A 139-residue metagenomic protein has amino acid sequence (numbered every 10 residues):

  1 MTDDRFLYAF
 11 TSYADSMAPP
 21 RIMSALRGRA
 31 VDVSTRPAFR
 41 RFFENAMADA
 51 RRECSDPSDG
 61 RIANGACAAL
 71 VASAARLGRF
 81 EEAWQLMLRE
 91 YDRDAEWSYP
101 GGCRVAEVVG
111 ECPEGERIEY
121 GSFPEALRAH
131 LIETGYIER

Functional and structural regions predicted by a protein language model:
D3-R139: Acidic, small-residue rich beta-repeat scaffolds with periodic aromatic anchors
